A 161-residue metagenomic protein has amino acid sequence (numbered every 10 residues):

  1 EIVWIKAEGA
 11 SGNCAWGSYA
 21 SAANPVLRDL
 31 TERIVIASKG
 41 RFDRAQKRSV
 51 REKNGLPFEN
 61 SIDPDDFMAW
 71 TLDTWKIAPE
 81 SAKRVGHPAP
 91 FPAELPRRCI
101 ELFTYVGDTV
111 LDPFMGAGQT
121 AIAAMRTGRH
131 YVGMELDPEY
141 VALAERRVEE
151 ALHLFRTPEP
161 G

Functional and structural regions predicted by a protein language model:
E1-L143: Core catalytic lobe of class I
E145-G161: S-adenosyl-L-methionine
